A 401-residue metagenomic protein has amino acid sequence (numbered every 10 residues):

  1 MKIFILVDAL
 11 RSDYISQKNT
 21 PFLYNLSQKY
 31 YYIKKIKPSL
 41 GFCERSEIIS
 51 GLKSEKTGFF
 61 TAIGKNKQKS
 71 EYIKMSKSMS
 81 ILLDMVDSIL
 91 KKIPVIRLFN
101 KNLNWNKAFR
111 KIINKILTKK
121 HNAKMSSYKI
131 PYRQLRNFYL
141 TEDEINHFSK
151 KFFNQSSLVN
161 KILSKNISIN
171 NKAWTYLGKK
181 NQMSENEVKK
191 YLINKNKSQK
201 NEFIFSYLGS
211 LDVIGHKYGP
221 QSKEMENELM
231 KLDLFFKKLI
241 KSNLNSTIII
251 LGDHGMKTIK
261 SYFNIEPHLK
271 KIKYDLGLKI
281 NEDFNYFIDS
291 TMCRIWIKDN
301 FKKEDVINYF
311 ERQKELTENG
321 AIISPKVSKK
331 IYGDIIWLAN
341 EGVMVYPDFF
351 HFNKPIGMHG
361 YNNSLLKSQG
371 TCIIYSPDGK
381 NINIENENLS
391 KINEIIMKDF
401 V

Functional and structural regions predicted by a protein language model:
M1-I3, N201-F205, T247, D334: Residue-level preference for the first positions of well-ordered beta-strands
I3-L6, S12, F22, E228-L269 (+3 more regions): Metal-dependent active-site segment of extracytoplasmic phospho-/sulfohydrolases and closely related
S12-Y14, F42, K56-G58, K119 (+6 more regions): Short catalytic/ligand-binding loop motif for oxyanion handling, primarily in non-cytosolic enzymes, centered on
I15-I63: Short, structured active-site-proximal loop/turn typified by the sulfatase FGly-forming signature C/S-X-P-X-R
L52-G219, Y286-F287, I297-N300, K314-E315 (+2 more regions): His/Asp/Glu-rich, glycine-adjacent segments that coordinate divalent cations and/or stabilize oxyanion chemistry on
S222-M225: Extracellular loop and loop/strand-boundary signature of outer-membrane beta-barrel proteins
M256-R294: Acidic/histidine-rich catalytic neighborhood
E282-D399: Active-site neighborhoods of enzymes that stabilize oxyanions during catalysis
